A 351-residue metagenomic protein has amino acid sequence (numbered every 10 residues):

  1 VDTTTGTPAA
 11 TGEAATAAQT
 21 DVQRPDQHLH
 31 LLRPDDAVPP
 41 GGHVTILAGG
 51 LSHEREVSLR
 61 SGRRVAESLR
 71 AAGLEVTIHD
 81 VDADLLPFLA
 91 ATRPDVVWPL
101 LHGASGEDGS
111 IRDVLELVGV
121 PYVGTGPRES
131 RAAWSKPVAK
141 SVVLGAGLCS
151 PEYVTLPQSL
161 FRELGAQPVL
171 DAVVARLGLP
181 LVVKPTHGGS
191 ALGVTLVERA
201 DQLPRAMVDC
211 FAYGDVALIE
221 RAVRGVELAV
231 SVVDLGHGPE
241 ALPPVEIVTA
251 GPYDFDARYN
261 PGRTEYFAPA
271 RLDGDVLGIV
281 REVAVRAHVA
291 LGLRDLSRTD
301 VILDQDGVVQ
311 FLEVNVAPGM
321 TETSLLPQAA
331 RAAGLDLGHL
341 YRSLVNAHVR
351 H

Functional and structural regions predicted by a protein language model:
V1-P25, L31-L32, D36-P39, D273-H351: ATP-dependent carboxylate activation and anion-phosphoryl transfer catalytic cores that bind Mg-ATP to form
V1-V138, P157-V169, S343, A347-H351: ATP-binding N-terminal substructure of ATP-dependent carboxylate-amine bond-forming enzymes
S58, P151-T155, P180-R205, E227-A229 (+1 more regions): Glycine-rich phosphate-binding loop of ATP-grasp-fold ATP-dependent ligases
V76, P121-Y122, S150, L181 (+1 more regions): Hydrophobic beta-strand scaffold residues
V143-L144, V173-A191, D215-R224, L228: ATP-grasp fold ATP-binding core
A146-P185: Rossmann-like NAD(P)H-binding beta-loop-alpha module
E198-E282, L303, V308-Q310: Phosphate-binding site of ATP-dependent enzymes
